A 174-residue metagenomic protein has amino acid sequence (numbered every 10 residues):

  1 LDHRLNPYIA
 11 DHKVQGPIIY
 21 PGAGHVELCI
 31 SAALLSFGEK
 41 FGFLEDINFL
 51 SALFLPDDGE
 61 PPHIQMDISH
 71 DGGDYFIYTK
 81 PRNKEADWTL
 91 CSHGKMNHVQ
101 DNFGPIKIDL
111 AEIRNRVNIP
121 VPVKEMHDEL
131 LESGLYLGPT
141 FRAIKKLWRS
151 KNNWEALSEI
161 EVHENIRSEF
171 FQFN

Functional and structural regions predicted by a protein language model:
L1-N174: Acyl-thioester-processing domains in fatty-acid/polyketide/NRPS systems
